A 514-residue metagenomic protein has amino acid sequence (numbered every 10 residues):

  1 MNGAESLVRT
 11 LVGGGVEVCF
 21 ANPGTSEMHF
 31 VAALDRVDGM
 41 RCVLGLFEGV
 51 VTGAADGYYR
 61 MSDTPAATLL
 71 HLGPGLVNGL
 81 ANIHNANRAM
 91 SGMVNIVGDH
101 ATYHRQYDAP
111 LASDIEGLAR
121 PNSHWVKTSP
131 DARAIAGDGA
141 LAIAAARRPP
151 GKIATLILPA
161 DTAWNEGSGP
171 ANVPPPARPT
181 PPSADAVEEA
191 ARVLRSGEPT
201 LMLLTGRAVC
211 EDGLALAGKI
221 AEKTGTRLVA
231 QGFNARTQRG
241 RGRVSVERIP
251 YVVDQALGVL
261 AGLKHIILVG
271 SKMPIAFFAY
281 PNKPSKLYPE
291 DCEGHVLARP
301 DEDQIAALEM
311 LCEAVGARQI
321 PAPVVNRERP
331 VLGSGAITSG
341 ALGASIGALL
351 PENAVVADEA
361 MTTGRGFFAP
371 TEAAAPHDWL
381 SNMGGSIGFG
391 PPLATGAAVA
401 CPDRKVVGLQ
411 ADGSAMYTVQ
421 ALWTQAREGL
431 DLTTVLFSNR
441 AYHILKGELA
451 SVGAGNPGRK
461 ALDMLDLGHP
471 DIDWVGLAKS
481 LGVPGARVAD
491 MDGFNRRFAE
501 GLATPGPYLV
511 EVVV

Functional and structural regions predicted by a protein language model:
M1-P321, L349, L432-T434, A499: N-terminal alpha/beta PP-like core and its mobile active-site loop of ThDP/TPP-dependent enzymes
N2, R133, I157, G270-G364 (+4 more regions): Phosphate/pyrophosphate-binding active-site segments
A4-E17, N22-T25, F30-V37, P323-D403: Active-site diphosphate/adenylate-binding microenvironment
P23, V97, A160, G232 (+4 more regions): Short, small-residue-rich loop/turn micro-motifs
F47-E48, Y107-A109, A177-A191, I249-P250 (+5 more regions): A general structural motif
I96, H104-L111, K223, G366-V514: Thiamine diphosphate
T205-V209, P330-V331, A411-G413: Conserved short loop/turn motifs at secondary-structure junctions
